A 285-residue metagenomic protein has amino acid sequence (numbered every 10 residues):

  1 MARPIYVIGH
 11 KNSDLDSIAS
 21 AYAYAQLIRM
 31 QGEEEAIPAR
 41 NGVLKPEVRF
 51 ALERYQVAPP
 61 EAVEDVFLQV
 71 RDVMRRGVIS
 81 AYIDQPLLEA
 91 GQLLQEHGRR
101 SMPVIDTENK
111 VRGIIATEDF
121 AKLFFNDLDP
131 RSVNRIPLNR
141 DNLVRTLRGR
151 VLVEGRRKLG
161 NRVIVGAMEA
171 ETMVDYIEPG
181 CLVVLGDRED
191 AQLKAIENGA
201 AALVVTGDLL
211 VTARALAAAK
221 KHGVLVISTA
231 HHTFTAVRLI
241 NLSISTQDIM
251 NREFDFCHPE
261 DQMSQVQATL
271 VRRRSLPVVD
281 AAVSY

Functional and structural regions predicted by a protein language model:
M1-R99, T107-R112, D119-K122: Replace "Mg2+/Mn2+-dependent" with "divalent metal-dependent
K11, R40-V43, T107, T117-F120 (+5 more regions): Short, ordered loop/turn segments at secondary-structure junctions
I37, E61-A62, M102-P103, L182-L185 (+4 more regions): Short hydrophobic alpha-helical runs that function as membrane-insertion/retention elements
Y55, N198-G199, K220-H222: Short, structured coil segments at secondary-structure junctions
V63-L93, I105, V111, R140-E189 (+4 more regions): Bateman/CBS regulatory modules and CBS-like beta-alpha motifs in cytosolic regions of diverse proteins
R99, P103, K110-N126, H231 (+2 more regions): Short beta->alpha transition motifs characteristic of CBS
D119-K158, H222-V224, S228-T233: Juxtadomain coupling helices with adjacent low-complexity linkers
P130, L216-M250: Long, charge-dense
